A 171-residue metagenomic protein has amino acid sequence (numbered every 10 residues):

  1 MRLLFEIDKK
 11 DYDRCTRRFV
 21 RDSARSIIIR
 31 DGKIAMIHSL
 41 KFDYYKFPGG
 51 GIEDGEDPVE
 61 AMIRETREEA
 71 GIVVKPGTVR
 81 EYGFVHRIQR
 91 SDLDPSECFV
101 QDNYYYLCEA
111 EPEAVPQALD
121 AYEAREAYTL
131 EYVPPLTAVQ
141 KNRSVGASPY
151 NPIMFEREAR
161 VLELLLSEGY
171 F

Functional and structural regions predicted by a protein language model:
M1-R25: Acidic, metal-coordinating catalytic segment for phosphate/diphosphate chemistry, firing primarily on the Nudix
R18-F19, P95-D102, Y122-A127: A generic structural micro-feature
D22-A24, G32, D102-Y104, Y128: Change "...and in nucleic-acid phosphodiester-cleaving endonucleases..." to "...and in nucleic-acid processing enzymes
I29-E69, V73: Conserved Nudix-box catalytic region and its N-terminal flanking loop in Nudix hydrolases and closely related
D43-Y44, A114-F171: Nudix hydrolase/Nudix homology domain
V73-F84: A short coil-to-beta-strand element that immediately follows conserved catalytic motifs
R87-Q117, E131: Active-site-adjacent beta-strand/loop module that shapes the phosphate/pyrophosphate-binding cleft
